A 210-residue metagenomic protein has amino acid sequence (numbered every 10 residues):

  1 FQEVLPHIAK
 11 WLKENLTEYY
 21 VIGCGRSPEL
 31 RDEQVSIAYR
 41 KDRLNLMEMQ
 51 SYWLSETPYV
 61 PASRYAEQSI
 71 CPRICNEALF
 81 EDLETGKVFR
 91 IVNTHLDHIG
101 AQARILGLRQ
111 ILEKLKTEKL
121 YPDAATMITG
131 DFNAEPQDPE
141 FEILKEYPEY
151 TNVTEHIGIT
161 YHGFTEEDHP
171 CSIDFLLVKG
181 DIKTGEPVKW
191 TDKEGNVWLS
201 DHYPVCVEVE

Functional and structural regions predicted by a protein language model:
F1-V88, W190: Structured beta-strand-rich core segments of catalytic domains in phosphoester-bond hydrolases
Q2, T94, T129-D131: Active-site flanking residues adjacent to catalytic metal/cofactor-binding acidic residues
I8-K13, I111, F141-L144: Hydrophobic packing residues within well-ordered alpha-helices of enzyme cores
V21, I91, T126-I128: Hydrophobic/aromatic residues located in beta-strands of well-ordered beta-sheets within soluble catalytic
G25-E29, D97-I99, N133-A134: Short histidine/acidic/glycine/proline-rich micro-motifs that form metal- and phosphate-coordinating active-site loops
R43, L79, Q102, L106 (+2 more regions): Metal-dependent phosphoester-hydrolase catalytic domains
E81-I105, R109: Metal-dependent phosphoester/phosphodiester hydrolase catalytic core
